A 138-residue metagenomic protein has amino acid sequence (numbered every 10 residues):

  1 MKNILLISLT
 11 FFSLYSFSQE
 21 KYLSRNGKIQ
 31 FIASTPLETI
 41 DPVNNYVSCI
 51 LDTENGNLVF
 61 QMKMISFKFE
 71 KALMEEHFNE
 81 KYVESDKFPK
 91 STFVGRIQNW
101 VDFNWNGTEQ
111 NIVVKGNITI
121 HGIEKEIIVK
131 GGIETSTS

Functional and structural regions predicted by a protein language model:
M1-K21: Bacterial Sec-dependent N-terminal signal peptides
Q19-S138: Low-complexity, acidic/polar, glycine-enriched regions of mature
